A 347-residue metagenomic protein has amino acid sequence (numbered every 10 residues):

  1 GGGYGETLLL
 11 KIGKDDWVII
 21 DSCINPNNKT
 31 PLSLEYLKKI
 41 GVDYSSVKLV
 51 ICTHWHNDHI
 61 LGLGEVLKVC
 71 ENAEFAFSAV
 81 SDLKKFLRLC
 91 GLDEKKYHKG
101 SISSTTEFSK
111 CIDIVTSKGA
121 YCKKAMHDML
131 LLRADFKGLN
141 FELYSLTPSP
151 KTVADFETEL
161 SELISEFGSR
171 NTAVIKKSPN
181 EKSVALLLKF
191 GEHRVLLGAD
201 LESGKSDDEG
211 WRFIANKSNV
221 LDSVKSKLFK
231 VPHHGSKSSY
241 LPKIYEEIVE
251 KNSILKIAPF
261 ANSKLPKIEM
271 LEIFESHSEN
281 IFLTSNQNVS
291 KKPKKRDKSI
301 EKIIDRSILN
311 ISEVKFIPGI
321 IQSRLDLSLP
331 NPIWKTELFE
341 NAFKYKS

Functional and structural regions predicted by a protein language model:
G1-I40, P179-D207: Conserved beta-strand hairpin/beta-sheet module of binuclear metal-dependent hydrolase folds, prominently
Y4, P26-N27, W55-L61, D82-K85 (+4 more regions): Active-site environment of divalent metal-dependent phosphoester hydrolases
T7, D16-W17, A73-F75, R194-V195 (+3 more regions): Beta-sheet entry/capping signal
N28-F77, S218-S236, V249-S253: Active-site metal-binding motif and surrounding structural segment of the metallo-beta-lactamase
K29-Y36, K95-V115, D207-S218, L265-F274: Well-ordered, non-membrane alpha-helical segments in soluble/globular domains
L61, E65-G198, E202-G204, E279-N280 (+1 more regions): Flexible, acidic/histidine-containing loops and adjacent segments that form or flank the divalent-metal
G62-L63, W211-K217, L241-K243: Leucine-rich repeat
S218-D305: Long, structured stretches of catalytic cores involved in phosphate-ester chemistry, encompassing
